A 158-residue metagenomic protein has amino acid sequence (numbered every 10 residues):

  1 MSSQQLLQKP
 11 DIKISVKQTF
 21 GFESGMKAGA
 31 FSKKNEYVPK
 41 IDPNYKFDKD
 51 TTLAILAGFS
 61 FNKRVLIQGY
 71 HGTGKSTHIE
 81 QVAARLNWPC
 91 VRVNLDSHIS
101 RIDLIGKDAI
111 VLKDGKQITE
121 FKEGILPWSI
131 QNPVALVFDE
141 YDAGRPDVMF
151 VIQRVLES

Functional and structural regions predicted by a protein language model:
M1-S158: AAA+ P-loop NTPase catalytic core and its hallmark functional loops
